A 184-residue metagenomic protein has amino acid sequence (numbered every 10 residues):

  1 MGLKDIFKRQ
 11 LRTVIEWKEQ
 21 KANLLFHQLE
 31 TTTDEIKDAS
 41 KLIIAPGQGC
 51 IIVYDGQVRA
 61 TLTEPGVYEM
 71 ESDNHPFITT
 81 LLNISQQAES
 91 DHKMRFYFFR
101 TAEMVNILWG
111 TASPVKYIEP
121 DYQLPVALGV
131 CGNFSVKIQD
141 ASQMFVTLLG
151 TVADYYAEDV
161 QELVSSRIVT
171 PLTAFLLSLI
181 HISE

Functional and structural regions predicted by a protein language model:
M1-A127, C131, S135-L149, A153-V160: Interfacial loop/beta elements and low-complexity acidic/Ser/Thr-rich segments of macromolecular assembly/processing
A141, L148, P171, F175-S178: A short secondary-structure junction motif
V160-T170: Extended, charge-rich, solvent-exposed interface segments
I168, T173, S183: Long C-terminal interaction/binding lobes of large macromolecular proteins
S178-E184: Residue-level detector of conserved catalytic or cofactor/ligand-binding positions in enzyme active sites
